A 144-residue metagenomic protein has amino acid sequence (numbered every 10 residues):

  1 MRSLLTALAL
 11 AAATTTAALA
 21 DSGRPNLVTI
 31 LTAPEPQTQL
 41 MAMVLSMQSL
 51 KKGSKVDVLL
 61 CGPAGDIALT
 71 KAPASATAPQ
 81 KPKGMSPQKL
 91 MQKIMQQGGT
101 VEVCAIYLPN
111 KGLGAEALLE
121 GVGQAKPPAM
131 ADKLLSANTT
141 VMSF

Functional and structural regions predicted by a protein language model:
M1, A17-A20: Short hydrophobic interaction/assembly module
S3, A7-T15: Bacterial N-terminal signal peptides
L19-F144: Secreted/extracellular ectodomain signature
